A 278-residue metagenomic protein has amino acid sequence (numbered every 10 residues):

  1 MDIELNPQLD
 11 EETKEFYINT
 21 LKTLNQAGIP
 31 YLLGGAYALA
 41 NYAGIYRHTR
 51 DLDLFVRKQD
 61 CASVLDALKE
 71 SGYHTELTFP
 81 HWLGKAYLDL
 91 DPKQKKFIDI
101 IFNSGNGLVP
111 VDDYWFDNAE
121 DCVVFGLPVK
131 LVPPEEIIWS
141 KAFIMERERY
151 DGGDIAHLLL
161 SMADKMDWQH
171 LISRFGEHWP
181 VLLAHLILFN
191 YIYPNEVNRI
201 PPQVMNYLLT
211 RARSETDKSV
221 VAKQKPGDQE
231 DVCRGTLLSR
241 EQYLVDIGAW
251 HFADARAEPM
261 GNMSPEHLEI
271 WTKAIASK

Functional and structural regions predicted by a protein language model:
M1-L33: Helical scaffold of the NTase/Pol beta-like nucleotidyltransferase catalytic core
N25, K69, V123: Anion (oxyanion) recognition and catalysis
G35-L68, P133, I155: Catalytic metal-binding acidic patch
Y37, D60, S104-N106, P128 (+1 more regions): Short, flexible active-site-adjacent loop segments at beta-strand->alpha-helix junctions, enriched in small/polar
S71-V109: Conserved catalytic core of two-metal-ion nucleotidyltransferases
V109-K278: Catalytic cores of NTP-dependent nucleotidyl/adenyl transfer enzymes across multiple folds
